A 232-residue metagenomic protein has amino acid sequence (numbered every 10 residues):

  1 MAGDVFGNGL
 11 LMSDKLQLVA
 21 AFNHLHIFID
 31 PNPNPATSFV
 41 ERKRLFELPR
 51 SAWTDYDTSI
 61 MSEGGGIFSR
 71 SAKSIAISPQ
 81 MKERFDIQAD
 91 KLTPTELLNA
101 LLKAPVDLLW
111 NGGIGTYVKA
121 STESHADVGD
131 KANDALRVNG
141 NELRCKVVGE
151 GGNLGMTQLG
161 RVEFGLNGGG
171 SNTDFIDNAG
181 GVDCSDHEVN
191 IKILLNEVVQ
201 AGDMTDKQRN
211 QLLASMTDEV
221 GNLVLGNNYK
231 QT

Functional and structural regions predicted by a protein language model:
M1-T232: Non-transmembrane, aqueous-exposed alpha-helical and coiled segments at domain scale
